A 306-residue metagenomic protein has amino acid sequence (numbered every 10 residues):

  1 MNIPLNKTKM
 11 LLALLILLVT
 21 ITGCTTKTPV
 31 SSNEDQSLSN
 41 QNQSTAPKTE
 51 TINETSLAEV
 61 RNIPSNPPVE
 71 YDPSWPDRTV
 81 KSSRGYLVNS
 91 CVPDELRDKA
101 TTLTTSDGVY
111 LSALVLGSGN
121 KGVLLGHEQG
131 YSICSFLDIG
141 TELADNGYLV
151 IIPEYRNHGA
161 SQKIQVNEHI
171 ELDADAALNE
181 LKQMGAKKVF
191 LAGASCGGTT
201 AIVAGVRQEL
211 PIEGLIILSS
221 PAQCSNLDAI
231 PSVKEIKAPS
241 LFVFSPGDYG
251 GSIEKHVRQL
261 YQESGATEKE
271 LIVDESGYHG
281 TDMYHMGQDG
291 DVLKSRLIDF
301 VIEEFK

Functional and structural regions predicted by a protein language model:
P64-L116: N-terminal cap/lid segment of alpha/beta-hydrolase-fold proteins
G119-N120, H127-Y131: Active-site glycine-rich loops that stabilize anionic/oxyanionic intermediates across multiple enzyme folds
Q129-G140: The serine-hydrolase catalytic nucleophile loop
L143-A160: Conserved alpha/beta-hydrolase
I164-M184: Alpha/beta-hydrolase active-site loop
G193-A201: Gly/Ala-rich beta-loop-alpha elbow adjacent to hydrolase catalytic centers
I236, F242-F244: Short beta-strand/loop motif that positions the catalytic acidic residue of the alpha/beta-hydrolase fold
E268-K306: C-terminal catalytic histidine-bearing segment of alpha/beta-hydrolase fold enzymes
